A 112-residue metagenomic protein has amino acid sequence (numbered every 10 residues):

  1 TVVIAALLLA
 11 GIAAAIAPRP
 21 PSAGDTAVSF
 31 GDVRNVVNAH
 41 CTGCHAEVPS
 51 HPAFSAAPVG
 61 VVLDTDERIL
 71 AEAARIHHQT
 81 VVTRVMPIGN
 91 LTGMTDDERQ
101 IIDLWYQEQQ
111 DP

Functional and structural regions predicted by a protein language model:
T1-V2, A6-P112: Aromatic- and Gly/Pro-enriched helix-to-coil junctions and flexible linker segments
